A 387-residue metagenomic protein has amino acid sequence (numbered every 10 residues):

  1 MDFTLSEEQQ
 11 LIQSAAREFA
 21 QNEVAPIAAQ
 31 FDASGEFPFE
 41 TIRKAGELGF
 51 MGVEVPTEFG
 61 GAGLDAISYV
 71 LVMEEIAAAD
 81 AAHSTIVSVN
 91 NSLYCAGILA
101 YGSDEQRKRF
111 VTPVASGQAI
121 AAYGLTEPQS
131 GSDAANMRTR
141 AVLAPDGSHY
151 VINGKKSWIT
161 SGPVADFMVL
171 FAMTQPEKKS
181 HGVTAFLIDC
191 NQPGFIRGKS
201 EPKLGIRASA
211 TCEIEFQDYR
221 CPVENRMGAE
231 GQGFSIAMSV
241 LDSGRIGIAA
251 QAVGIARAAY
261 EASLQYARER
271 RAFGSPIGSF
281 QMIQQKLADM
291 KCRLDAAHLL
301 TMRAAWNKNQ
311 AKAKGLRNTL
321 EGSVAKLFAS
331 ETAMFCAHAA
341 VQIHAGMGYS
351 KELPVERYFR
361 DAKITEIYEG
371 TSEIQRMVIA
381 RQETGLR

Functional and structural regions predicted by a protein language model:
M1-H83, V89, Y101-Q106, P113 (+6 more regions): Alpha-helical interface subdomain recognition
G49, M73-A77, A172, I188-P193 (+1 more regions): Short Ser/Thr-interspersed hydrophobic loop/turn segments at strand-loop and sheet-helix junctions that line or gate
V114, Q129-S132, W158-S161, Q175-E177 (+1 more regions): Short Gly/Pro-enriched turn/cap motifs at secondary-structure boundaries
G117-L125: A short, Trp-centered hydrophobic/proline-enriched beta-strand micro-motif
S130-D133, S148-Y150: Hydrophobic, small-residue-rich alpha-helical packing segments that form membrane-like cores
N136, N191-P222: Flexible, small-/acidic-enriched active-site or ligand-binding loops
T139-L143: A structural signal for short hydrophobic beta-strand segments in well-ordered beta-sheet cores
S148-R197: A short core secondary-structure module
